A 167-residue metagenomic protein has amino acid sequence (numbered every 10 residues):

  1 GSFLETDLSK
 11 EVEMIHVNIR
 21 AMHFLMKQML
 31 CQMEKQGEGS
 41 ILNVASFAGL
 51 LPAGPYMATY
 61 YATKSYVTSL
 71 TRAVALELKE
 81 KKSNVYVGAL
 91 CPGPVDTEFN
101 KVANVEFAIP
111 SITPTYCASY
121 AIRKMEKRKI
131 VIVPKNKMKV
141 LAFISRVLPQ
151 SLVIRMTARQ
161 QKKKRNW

Functional and structural regions predicted by a protein language model:
G1-E5, S9-H16: Active-site Tyr-X3-Lys motif and surrounding loop/helix of classical short-chain dehydrogenase/reductase
L25-M29, L70-T71: Hydrophobic positions on the long internal alpha-helix of Rossmann-like NAD(P)-dependent oxidoreductase domains
Q32, L51, A73-V85: Active-site-adjacent segment of SDR/Rossmann-fold oxidoreductases
S46: Residue(s) in the substrate-gating loop at a strand-loop-helix junction that position the organic substrate next
A53-T59: Active-site loop-to-helix junction immediately N-terminal to the catalytic Tyr of the SDR YXXXK motif in Rossmann-fold
Y60, K64: Active-site YXXXK catalytic motif of short-chain dehydrogenase/reductase
A89, E106-L141: C-terminal helical subdomain
